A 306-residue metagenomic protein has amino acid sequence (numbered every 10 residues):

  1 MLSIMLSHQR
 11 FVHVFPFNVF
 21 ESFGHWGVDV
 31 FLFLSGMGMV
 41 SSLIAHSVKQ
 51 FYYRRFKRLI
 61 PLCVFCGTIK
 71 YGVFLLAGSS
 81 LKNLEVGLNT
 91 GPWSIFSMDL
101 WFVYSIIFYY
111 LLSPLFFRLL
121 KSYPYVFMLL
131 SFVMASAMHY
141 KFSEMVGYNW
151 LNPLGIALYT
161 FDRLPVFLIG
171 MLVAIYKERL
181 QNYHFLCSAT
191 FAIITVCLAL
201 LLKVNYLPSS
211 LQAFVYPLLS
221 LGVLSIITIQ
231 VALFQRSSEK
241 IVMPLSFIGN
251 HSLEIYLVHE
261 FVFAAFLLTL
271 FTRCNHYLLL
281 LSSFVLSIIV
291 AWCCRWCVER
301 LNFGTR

Functional and structural regions predicted by a protein language model:
M1-L43, L59-T68, W292: Functionally critical transmembrane alpha-helices in membrane proteins and complexes, commonly lining
L2-Q9, G67-T68, G72, L88-N89 (+4 more regions): Aromatic-anchored segments of alpha-helical transmembrane domains
P16-V28, G91-S105, F142-V166, L200-I226 (+2 more regions): Interfacial loop-to-helix transition and helix-capping segments at the boundaries of transmembrane helices
H25-L32, S42-M98, Y109, D162 (+3 more regions): Transmembrane alpha-helical segments and their boundary/interface "anchor" motifs in multi-pass integral membrane
F31-L32, G38-I44, G72-Y148, L154-I169 (+1 more regions): Hydrophobic alpha-helical segments with transmembrane-like composition
F33, M37-S41, Y109-K121, V166-R179 (+6 more regions): Hydrophobic transmembrane alpha-helices
T160-L164, I175-F247, H251-E254, F261-F266 (+1 more regions): Alpha-helical transmembrane segments and terminal signal-anchor/GPI-anchor hydrophobic tails, characterized by long
V298-R306: Membrane-proximal cytoplasmic C-terminal regulatory module of class A 7TM GPCRs
